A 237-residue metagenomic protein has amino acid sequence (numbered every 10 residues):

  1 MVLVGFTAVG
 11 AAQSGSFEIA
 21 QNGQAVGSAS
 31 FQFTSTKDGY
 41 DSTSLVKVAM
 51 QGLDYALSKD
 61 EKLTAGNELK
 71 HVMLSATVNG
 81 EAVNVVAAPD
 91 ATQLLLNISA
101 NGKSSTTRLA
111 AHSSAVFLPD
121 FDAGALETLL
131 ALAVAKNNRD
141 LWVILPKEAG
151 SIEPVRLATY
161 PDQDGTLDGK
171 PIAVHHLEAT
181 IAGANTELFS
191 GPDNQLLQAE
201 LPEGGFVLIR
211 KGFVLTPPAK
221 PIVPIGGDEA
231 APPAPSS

Functional and structural regions predicted by a protein language model:
M1-T7: Bacterial N-terminal signal peptides
T7, A88-D90, L109-A110, D122: Serine/threonine-rich low-complexity intrinsically disordered regions
A11-G102, T107, T128-S237: Acidic, serine/threonine-rich low-complexity disordered tracts
I98-G124: Acidic/charged, solvent-exposed loop-and-adjacent secondary-structure segments enriched in E/D, K/R, S/T, and G/P
